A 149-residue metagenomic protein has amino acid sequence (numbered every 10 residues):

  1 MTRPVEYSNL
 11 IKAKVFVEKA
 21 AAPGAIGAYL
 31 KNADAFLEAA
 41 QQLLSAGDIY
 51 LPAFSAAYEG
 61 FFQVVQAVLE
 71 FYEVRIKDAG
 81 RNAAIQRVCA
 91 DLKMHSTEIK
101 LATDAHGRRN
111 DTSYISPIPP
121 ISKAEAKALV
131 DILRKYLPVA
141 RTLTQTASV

Functional and structural regions predicted by a protein language model:
M1-V149: Terminal alpha-helical segments
